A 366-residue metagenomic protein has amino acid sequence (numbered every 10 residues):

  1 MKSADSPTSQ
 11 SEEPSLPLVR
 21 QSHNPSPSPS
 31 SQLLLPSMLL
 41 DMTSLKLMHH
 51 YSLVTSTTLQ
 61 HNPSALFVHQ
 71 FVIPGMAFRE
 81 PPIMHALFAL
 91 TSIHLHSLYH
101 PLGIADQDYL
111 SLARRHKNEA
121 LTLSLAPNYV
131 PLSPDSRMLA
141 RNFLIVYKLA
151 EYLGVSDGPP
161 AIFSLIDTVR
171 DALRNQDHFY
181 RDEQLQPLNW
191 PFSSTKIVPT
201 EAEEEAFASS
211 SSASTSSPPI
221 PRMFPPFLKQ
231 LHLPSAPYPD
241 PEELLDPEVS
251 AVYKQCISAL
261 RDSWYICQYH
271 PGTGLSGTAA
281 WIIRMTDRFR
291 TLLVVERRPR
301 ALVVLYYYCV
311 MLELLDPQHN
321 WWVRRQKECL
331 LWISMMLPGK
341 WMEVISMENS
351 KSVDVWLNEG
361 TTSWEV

Functional and structural regions predicted by a protein language model:
M1-P131, Q255, S263, C309 (+2 more regions): Amphipathic alpha-helical dimerization/protein-protein interaction segment
P63, Y99-H100, L132, Y152 (+2 more regions): Short linear functional motifs in flexible/disordered or boundary regions
F78-P82, V130-D135, L293-L302: Structural motif
H96-H100, I145-G154, M311-L314: Short coil/turn linking the two alpha-helices of tandem helical-hairpin repeats
K117, L121-Q186: Internal, conserved structured core segments that host functional sites
G158, F163-D177, Q184-V366: C-terminal effector modules of eukaryotic transcription factors
